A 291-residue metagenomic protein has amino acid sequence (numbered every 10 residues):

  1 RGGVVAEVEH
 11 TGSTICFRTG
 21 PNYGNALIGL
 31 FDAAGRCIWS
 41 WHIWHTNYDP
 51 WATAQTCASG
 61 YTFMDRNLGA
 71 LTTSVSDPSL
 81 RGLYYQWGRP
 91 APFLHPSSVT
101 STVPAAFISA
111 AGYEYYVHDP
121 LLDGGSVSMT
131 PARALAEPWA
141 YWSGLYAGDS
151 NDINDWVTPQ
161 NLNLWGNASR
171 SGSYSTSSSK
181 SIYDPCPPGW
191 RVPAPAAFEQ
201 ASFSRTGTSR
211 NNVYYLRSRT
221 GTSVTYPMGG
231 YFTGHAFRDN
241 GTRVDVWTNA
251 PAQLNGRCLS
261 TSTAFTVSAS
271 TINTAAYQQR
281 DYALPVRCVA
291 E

Functional and structural regions predicted by a protein language model:
R1-K180, R280-E291: Short, compositionally biased
C16, A70, S143, A147-E291: C-terminal, surface-exposed recognition/capping segments
